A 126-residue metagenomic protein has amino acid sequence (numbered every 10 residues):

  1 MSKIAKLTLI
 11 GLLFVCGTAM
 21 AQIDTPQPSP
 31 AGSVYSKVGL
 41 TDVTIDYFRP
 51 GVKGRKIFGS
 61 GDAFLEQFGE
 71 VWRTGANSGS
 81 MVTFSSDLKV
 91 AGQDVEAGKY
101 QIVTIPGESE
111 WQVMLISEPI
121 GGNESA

Functional and structural regions predicted by a protein language model:
K3-I10: Sec-dependent signal peptide recognition, specifically the positively charged N-region followed immediately by
L12-V15: Repetitive helical segments and hydrophobic/amphipathic motifs
G17-A21: Sec/Tat signal peptide C-region and signal peptidase I cleavage site
Q22-E96, Q101-A126: Targeting-peptide/extracellular-domain and disordered-appendage signature
